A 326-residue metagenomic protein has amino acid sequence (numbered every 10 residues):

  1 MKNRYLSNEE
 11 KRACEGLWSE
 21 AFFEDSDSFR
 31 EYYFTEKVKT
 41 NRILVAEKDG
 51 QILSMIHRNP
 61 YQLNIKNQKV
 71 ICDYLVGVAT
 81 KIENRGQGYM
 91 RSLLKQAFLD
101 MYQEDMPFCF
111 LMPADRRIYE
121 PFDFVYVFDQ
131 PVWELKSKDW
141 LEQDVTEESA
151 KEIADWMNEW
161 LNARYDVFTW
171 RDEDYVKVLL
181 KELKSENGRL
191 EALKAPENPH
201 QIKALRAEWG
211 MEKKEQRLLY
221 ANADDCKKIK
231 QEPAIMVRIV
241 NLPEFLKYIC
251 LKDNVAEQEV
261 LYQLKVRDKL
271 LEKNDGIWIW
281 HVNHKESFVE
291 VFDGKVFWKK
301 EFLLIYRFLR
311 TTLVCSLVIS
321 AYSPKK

Functional and structural regions predicted by a protein language model:
M1-P60, N67-Y74, S137-D174, A234-V237: Short amphipathic alpha-helix that is part of the acyltransferase structural core
T35-D49, S54, Y74, V176-A192 (+2 more regions): A short helix-loop-beta-strand connector motif used in the catalytic cores of GNAT acetyltransferases and, in some
V45, Q51-Y61, C72-A79, A192-K194 (+1 more regions): Conserved beta-strand in the GNAT
N84-Q96: Conserved acetyl-CoA pyrophosphate-binding loop and the N-cap/start of the following alpha-helix in GNAT-like
L94, L99-P113, Q216-N222: Conserved GNAT acetyl-CoA-binding A-motif
Y102-P107, P113-P131, D225-I229: Conserved active-site alpha-helix within GNAT-family acetyltransferase domains
Q130-Q263, R267: Amide-forming acyltransferase catalytic core, primarily the GNAT-like/NAT-type and related acyltransferase folds
V291-K326: C-terminal interaction segments
